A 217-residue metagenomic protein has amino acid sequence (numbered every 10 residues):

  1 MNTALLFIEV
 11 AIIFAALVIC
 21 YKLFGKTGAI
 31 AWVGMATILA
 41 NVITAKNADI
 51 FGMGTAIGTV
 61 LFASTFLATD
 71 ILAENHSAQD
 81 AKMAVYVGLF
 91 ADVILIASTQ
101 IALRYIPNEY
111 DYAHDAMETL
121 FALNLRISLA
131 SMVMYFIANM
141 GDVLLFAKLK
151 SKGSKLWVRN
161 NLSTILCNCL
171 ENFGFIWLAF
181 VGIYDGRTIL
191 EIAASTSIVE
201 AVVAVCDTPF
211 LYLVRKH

Functional and structural regions predicted by a protein language model:
M1-L72, Q79: Hydrophobic transmembrane alpha-helices
I12-L17, T37-N41, A91, L95 (+10 more regions): Alpha-helical transmembrane segments of multipass membrane proteins
Q79-V87, W157-N161: Membrane-interface alpha-helices at helix entry/exit sites of multi-pass transporters
A84-E109: Transmembrane alpha-helix/helix-exit interface in multi-pass inner-membrane proteins
I101-R126: Membrane-interface interhelical connector segments
A122, R126, A130, M134 (+2 more regions): Membrane-embedded alpha-helical bundles of multi-pass transporters/translocases, especially carrier/permease families
N124, S151-C169: Internal alpha-helical transmembrane segments of multi-pass membrane proteins
T164, F175-V181: A structural feature that tracks compact, well-ordered secondary-structure segments with a strong bias toward
